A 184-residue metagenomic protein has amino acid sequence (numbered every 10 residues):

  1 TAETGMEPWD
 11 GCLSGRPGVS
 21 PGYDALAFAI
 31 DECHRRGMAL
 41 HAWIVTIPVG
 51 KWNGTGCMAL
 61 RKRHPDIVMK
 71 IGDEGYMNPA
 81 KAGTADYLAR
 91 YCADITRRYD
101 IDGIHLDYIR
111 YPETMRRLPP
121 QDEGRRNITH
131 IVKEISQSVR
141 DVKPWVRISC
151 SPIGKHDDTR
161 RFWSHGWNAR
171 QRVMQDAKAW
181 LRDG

Functional and structural regions predicted by a protein language model:
T1-E7, C33, L40: Short intrinsically disordered, low-complexity coil segments enriched in acidic
T1-T4, R97-G103, A179, D183: Catalytic domains of carbohydrate-active enzymes, especially glycoside hydrolases
A2-S14, P48-G72, I109-D122, R161-N168: Aromatic- and acidic-residue-enriched segments that line the glycan-binding/catalytic groove of carbohydrate-active
R16-D31, H41-R98, Q171-Q175, D183: Active-site-adjacent "subsite" loops/lids of carbohydrate-active enzymes
I30, H34, M38-N53, H105-I109 (+1 more regions): Aromatic-lined carbohydrate-recognition surfaces of secreted/lumenal glycan-active proteins
A80, T84-Y87, P120-N127, I131: Short, contiguous, pocket-lining structural segments that sit at or immediately flank catalytic/ligand-binding sites
Y91-M115: Alpha/beta enzyme core
A93, K133, Q137, K178: Active-site phosphate/pyrophosphate- and oxyanion-stabilizing loops and adjacent acidic/basic residues in soluble
